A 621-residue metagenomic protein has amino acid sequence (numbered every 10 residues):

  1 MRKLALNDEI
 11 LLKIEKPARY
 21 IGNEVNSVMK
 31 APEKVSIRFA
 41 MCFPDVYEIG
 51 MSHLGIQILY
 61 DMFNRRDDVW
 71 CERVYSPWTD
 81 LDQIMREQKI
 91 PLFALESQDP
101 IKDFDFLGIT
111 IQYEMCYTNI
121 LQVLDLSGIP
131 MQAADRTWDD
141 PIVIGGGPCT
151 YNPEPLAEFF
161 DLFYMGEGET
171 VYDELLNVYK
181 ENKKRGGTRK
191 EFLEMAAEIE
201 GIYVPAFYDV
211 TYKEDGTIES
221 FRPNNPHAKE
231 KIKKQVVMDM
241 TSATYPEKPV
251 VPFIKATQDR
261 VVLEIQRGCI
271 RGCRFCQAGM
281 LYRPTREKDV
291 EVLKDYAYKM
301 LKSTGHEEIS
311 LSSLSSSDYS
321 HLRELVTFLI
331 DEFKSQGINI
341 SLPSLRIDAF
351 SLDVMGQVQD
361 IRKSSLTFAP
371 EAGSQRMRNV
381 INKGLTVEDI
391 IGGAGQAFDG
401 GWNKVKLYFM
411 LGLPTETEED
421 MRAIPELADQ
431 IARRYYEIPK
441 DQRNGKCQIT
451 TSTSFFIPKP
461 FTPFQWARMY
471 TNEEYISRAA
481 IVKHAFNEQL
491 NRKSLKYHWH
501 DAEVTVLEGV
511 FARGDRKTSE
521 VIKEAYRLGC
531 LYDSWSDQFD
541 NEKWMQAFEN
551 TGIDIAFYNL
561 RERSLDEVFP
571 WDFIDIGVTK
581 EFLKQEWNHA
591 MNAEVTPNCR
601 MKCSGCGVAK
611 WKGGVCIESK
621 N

Functional and structural regions predicted by a protein language model:
M1-M29, E33, F39-M41, E488-N621: Radical SAM enzyme core and accessory elements
I10-A40, Y47-E48, P205, T211-V262 (+2 more regions): N-terminal [4Fe-4S]-dependent radical SAM core
F39-D45, F63, V250-F275, L301 (+2 more regions): N-terminal pre-triad scaffold of radical SAM enzymes
M41-C42, M115, Y298-P458: Conserved SAM/AdoMet-binding glycine-rich loop
Y47-G50, T79-D82, M115-Y117, T150-P153 (+14 more regions): Flexible loop/turn segments at secondary-structure boundaries
H53, K255-E291, M601-K620: Canonical Radical SAM [4Fe-4S] cluster-binding loop centered on the CxxxCxxC motif and its immediate flanking residues
D67-D80: A short beta-strand-loop structural module common to alpha/beta enzyme folds
P77-R222, P463-D515, V521-D537: Glycine-rich beta-alpha loop elements in corrinoid/cobalamin-binding modules across cobalamin-dependent enzymes
